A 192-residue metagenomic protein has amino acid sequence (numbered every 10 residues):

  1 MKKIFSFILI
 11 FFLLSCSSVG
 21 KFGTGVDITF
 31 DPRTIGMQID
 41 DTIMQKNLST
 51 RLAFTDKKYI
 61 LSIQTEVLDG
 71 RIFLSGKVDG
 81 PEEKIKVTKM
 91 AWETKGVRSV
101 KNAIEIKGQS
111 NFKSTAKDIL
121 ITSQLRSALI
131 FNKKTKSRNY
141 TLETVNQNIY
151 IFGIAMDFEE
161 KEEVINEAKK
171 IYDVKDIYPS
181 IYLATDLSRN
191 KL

Functional and structural regions predicted by a protein language model:
F5-F7, C16-L192: N-terminal targeting leaders
